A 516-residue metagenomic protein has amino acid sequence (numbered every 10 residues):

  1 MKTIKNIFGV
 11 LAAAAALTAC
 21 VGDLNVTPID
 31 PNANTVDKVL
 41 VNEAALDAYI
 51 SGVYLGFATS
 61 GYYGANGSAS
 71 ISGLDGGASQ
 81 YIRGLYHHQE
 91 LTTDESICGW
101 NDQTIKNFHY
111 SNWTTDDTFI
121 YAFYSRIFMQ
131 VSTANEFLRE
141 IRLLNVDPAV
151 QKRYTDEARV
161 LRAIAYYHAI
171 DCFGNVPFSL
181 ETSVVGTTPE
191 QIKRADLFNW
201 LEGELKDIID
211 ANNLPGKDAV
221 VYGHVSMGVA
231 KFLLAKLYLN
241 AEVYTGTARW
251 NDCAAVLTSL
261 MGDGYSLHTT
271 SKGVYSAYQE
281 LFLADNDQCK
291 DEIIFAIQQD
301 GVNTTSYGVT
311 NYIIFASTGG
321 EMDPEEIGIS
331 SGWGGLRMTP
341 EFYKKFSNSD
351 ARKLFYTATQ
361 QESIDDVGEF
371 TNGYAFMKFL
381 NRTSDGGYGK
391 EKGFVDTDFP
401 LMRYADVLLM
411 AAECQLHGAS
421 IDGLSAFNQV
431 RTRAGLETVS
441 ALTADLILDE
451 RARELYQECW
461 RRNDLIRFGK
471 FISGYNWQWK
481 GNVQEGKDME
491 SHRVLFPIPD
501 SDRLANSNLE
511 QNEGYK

Functional and structural regions predicted by a protein language model:
T3, A16-V41, L201, A235 (+3 more regions): Bacterial Sec-dependent N-terminal signal peptides
V21-E157, Y166-C172, L180, T187-T188 (+4 more regions): Short acidic-aromatic linear motifs embedded in glycine-rich loops, typified by GG[WY][YF]DAGD(H) and related
I170-D171, P177, N240-G246, A419: Short coil/turn linking the two alpha-helices of tandem helical-hairpin repeats
T182-V184, P189-T269: Hydrophobic, small-residue-rich alpha-helical packing segments that form membrane-like cores
